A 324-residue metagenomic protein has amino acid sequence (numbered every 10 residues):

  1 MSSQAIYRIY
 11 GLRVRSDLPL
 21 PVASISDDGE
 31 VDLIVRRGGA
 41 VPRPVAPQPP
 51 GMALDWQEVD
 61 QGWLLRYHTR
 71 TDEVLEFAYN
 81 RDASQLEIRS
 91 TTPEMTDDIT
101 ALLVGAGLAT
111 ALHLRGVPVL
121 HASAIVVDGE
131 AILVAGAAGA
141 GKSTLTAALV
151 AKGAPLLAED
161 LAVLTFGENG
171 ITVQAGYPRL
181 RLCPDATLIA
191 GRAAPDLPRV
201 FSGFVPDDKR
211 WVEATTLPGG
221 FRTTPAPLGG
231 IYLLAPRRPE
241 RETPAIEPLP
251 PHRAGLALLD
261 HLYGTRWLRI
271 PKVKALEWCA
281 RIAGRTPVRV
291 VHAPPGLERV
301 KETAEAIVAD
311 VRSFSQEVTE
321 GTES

Functional and structural regions predicted by a protein language model:
M1-M95, I307-R312: Long, basic/Gly/Ser/Thr-rich N-terminal segments that mediate initial subcellular attachment or targeting
S2-P19, A23-S24, V127-A137, A151-F314: Glycine-rich, often acidic-flanked micro-motifs that create phosphate/phosphodiester-binding or positioning elements
Y67-A131: Extreme N-terminal, non-catalytic leader segments that precede Walker-type/kinase nucleotide-binding cores
G116-H121, V290-A293, S324: Short glycine-rich, low-complexity/disordered patches
K142: Conserved lysine of the Walker
L145-T146: Post-Walker A alpha-helix
Q316-S324: Short, low-complexity, charge-dense intrinsically disordered segments
